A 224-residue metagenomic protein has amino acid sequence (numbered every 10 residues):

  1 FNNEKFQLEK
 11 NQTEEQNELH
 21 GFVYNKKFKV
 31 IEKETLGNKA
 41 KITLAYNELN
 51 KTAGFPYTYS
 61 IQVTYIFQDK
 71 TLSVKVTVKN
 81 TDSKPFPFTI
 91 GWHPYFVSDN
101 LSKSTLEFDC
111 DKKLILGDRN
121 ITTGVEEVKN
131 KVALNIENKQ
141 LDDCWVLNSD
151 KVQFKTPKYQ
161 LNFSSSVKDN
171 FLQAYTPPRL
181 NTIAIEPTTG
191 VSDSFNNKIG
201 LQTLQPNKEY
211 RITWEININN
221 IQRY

Functional and structural regions predicted by a protein language model:
F1-E4, I31-I42, I66-T71, N100 (+2 more regions): A short, structured loop/turn motif at beta-sheet edges
F1-L8, V76, T203-N220: Short Pro-Gly-centered flexible turn/kink motifs
N11-Q12, N17-D69: Extended, loop-rich substrate-binding clefts of extracytoplasmic carbohydrate-active enzymes
Q62-T64, D142, I199-L204: Beta-strand-rich interaction surfaces with strong enrichment in secreted/lumenal proteins
V63-Y65, L72-N80: Short, well-ordered beta-strand segments enriched in hydrophobic/aromatic residues
V76-D82, T176, I218: Asparagine-centered strand-capping/turn motif at beta-strand->loop junctions
K84-P87, P94-S166: Active-site/ligand-binding surface loops and adjacent short beta/alpha elements that line catalytic pockets across
T156-P187, S192: Glycine-rich active-site loops that engage anionic ligands at enzyme catalytic sites
